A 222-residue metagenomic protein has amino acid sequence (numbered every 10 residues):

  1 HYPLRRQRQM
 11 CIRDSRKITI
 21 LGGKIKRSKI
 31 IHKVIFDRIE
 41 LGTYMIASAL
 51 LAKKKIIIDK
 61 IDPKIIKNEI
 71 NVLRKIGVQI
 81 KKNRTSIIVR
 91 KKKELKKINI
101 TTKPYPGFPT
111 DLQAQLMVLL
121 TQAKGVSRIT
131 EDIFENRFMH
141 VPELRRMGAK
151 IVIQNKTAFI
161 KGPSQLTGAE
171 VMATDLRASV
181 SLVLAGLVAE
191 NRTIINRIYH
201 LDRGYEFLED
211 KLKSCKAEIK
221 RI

Functional and structural regions predicted by a protein language model:
H1-I12: Single conserved hydrophobic/aromatic residue that forms the stacking wall/gate of nucleotide- or nucleobase-binding
D14-S15, N83, A123, Q154 (+1 more regions): Structural motif
L21-K64, R90-I133, F159-R203, K220-I222: Structural motif
P63-Q79, I88-K92: Conserved loop->alpha-helix
V78-I80, K150-I151, I219: A structural signal for short hydrophobic beta-strand segments in well-ordered beta-sheet cores
V141, V152-K156: C-terminal non-catalytic interaction/assembly regions of soluble proteins
